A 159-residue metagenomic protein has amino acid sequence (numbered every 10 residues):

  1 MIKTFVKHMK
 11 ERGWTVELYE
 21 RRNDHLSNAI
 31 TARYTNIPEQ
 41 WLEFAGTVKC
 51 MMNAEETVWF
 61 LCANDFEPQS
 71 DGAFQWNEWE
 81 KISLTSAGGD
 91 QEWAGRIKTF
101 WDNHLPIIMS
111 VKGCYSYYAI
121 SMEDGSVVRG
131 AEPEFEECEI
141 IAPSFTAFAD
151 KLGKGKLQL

Functional and structural regions predicted by a protein language model:
M1-K112: A surface-exposed partner-binding patch
R12-V16, L152, K156-L159: Short, flexible helical or helix-coil boundary motifs
F100, S121-S126: Short, solvent-exposed coil/turn segments at beta-strand boundaries
M109, M122, E132: Active-site donor-binding loop signature of nucleotide-sugar glycosyltransferases
Y115-S121: Short, surface-exposed beta-strand/loop micro-motifs that present aromatic residues
Y117, R129-L157: Glycine-rich, aromatic-bearing surface loops/beta-hairpins
